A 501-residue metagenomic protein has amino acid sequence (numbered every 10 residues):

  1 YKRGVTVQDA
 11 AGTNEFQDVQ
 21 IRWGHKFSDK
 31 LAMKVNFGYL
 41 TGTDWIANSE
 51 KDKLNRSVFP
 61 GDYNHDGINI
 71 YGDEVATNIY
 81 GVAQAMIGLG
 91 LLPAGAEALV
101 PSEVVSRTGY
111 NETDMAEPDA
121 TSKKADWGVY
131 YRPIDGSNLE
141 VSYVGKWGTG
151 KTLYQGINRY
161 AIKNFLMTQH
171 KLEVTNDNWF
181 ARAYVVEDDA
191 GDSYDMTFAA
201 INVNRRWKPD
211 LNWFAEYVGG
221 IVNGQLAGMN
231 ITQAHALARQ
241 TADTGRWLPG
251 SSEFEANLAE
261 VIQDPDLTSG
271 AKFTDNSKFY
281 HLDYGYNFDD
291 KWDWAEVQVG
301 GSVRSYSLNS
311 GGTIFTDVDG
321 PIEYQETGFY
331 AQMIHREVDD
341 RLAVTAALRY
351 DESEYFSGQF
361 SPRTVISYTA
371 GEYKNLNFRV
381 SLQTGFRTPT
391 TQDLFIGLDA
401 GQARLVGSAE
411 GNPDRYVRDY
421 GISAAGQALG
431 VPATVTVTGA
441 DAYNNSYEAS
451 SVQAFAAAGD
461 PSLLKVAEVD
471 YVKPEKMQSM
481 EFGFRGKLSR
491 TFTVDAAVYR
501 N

Functional and structural regions predicted by a protein language model:
Y1-K53, T121-K123, L139: Outer-membrane beta-barrel translocator/receptor signature
R3-V7, M33-F37, L139-Y143, H170-L172 (+6 more regions): Transmembrane beta-strands of outer-membrane beta-barrel proteins
D9-E15, Y39-T43, G145-K151, N176-N178 (+7 more regions): Transmembrane beta-strands of outer-membrane beta-barrel pores
G12-E15, R107-G109, T113-S122, I162-L166 (+6 more regions): Short sequence motifs at beta-strands and strand-loop junctions characteristic of Gram-negative outer-membrane
I21-H25, A125-Y131, H170-N176, L282-F288 (+3 more regions): Residues on the lipid-exposed face of transmembrane beta-strands in outer-membrane beta-barrel proteins
S122-T168, V297-Y306, G320-S367: Surface-exposed extracellular loop regions of Gram-negative outer-membrane beta-barrel proteins
K171-F356, D495: Face-selective signature of the C-terminal outer-membrane beta-barrel domain
G411-N501: Membrane-embedded beta-barrel scaffold of Gram-negative outer-membrane proteins
